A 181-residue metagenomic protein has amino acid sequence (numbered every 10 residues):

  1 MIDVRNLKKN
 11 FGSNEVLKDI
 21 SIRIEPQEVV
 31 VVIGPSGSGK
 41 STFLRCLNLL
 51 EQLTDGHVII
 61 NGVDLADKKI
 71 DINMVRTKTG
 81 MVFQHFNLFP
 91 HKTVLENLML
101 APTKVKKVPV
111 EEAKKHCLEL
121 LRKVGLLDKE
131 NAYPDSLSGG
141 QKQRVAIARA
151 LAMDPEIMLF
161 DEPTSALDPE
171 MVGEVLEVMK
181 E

Functional and structural regions predicted by a protein language model:
M1-E181: ABC family nucleotide-binding domain
